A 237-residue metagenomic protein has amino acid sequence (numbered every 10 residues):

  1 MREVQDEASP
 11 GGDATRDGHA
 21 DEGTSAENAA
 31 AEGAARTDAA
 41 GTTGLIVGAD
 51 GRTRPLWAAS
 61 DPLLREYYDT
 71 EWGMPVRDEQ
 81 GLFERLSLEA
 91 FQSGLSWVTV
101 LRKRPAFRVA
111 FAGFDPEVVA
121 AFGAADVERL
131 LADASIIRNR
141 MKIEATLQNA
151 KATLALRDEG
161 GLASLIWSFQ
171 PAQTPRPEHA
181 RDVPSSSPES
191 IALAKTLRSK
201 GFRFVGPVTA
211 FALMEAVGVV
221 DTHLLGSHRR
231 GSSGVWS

Functional and structural regions predicted by a protein language model:
M1-N28, E32-S237: HhH-family (HhH-GPD) DNA N-glycosylase catalytic core used in base-excision repair
